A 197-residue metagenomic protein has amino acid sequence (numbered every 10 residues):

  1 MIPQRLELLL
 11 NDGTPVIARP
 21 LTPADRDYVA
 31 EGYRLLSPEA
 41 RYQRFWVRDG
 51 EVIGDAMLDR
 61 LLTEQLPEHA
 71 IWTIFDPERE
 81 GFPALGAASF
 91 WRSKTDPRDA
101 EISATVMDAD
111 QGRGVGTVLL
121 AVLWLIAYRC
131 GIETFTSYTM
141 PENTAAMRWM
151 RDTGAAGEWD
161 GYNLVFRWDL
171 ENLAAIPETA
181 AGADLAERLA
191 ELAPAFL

Functional and structural regions predicted by a protein language model:
M1-L197: Long, contiguous binding/interaction regions
